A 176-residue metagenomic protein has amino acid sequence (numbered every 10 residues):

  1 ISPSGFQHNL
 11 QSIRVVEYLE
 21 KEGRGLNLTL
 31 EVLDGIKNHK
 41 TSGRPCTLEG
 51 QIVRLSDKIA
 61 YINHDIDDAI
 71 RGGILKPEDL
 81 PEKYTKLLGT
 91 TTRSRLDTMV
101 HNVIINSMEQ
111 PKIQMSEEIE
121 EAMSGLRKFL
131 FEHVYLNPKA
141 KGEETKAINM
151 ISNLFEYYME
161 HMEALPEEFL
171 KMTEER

Functional and structural regions predicted by a protein language model:
I1: Active-site-proximal cofactor/substrate-binding loop regions of enzyme domains
G5-F6, L10-R176: Histidine-centered, transition-metal-coordinating active-site segments
